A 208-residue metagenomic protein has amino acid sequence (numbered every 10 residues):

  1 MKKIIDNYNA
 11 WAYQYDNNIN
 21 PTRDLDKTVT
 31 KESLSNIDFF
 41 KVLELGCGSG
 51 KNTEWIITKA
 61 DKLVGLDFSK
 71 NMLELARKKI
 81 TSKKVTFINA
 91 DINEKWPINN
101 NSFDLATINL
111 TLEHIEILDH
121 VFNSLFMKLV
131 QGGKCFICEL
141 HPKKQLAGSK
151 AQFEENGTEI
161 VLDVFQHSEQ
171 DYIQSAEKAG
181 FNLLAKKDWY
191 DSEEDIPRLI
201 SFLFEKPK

Functional and structural regions predicted by a protein language model:
M1-I37, K51, W55, L75 (+1 more regions): Conserved class I S-adenosyl-L-methionine
F39-G46: Conserved class I S-adenosyl-L-methionine
C47-E94: Class I SAM-dependent methyltransferase SAM/SAH-binding core
P97-L105: A short acidic, Gly/Pro-enriched loop at the edge of an enzyme's catalytic core that lines a small-molecule cofactor
L105-L118: A short SAM/SAH-binding and catalytic strip from SAM-dependent methyltransferases
D119-Q131: A short glycine-rich, Lys/Arg-flanked "PGG" loop and its adjoining helix->strand segment in the class I
F136-D163: Conserved class I S-adenosyl-L-methionine
V164-G180, K186: Short alpha-helix
